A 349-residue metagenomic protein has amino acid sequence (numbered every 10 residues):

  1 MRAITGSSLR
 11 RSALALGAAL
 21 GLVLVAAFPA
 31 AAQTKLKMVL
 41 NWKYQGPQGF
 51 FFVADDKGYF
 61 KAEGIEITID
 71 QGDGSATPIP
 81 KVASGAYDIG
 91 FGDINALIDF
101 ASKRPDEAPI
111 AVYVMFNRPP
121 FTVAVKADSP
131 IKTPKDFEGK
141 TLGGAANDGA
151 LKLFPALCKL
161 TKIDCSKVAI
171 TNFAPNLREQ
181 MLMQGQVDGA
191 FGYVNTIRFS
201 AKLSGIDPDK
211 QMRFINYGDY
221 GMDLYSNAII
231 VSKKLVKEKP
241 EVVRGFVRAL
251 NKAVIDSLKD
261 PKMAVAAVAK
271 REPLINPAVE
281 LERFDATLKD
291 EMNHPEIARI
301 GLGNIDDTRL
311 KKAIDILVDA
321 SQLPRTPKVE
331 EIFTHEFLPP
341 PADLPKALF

Functional and structural regions predicted by a protein language model:
R2-G17: Bacterial N-terminal signal peptides that target proteins for export
A15-A26: Bacterial N-terminal signal peptides
A32-Q184, D188-N195, Q211, I215-Y217 (+1 more regions): Short, glycine-/small- and polar/acidic-enriched structural segments that line small-molecule recognition paths
M115-V125, D209-L235, V247, A286-M292 (+1 more regions): Periplasmic-binding protein-like
C165-A169, P208-M212, L274-T287, P324-E331: Short, surface-exposed acidic
K237-A320: Secondary-structure end/capping motifs
T308-F349: Conserved C-terminal helix/tail region of periplasmic/extracytoplasmic solute-binding proteins
